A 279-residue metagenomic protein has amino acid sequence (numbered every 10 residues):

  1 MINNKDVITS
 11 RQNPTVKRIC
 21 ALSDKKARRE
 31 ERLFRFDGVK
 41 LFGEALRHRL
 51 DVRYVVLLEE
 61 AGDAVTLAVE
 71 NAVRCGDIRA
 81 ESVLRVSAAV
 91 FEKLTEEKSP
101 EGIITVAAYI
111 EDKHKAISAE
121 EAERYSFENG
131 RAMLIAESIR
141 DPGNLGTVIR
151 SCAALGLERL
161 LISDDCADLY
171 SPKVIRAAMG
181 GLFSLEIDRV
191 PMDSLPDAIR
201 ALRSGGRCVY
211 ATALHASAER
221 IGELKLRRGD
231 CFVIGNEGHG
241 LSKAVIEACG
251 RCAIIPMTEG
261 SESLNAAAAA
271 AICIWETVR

Functional and structural regions predicted by a protein language model:
M1-K98: N-terminal positively charged helical leader segments and presequences
I8, F34, E137-S138, S163-D164 (+3 more regions): Glycine- and other small-residue-rich loops at beta-strand/loop junctions that grip anionic moieties
E60-G62, A88-V90, I110, D165-A167 (+3 more regions): Short, acidic/turn-prone active-site loops that include or flank metal/cofactor- and phosphate-binding residues
I78, E111, A116-S217: RNA substrate-binding interface of SAM-dependent RNA methyltransferases
S151-L155, L169-L182, K243-R279: Structured adenosyl-cofactor binding patch, chiefly the S-adenosyl-L-methionine
Y210-S261: Active-site/ligand-binding-proximal alpha/beta "capping" segment
